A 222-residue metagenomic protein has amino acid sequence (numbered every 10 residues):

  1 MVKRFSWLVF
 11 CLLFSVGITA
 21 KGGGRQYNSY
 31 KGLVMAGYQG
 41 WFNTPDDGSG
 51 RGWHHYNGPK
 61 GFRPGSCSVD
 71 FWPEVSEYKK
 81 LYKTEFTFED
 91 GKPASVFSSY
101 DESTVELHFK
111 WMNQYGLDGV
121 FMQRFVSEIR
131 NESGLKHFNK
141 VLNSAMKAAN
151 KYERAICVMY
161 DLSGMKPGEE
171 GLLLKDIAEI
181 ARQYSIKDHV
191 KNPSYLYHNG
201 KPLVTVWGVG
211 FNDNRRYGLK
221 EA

Functional and structural regions predicted by a protein language model:
M1-K3, A20-G22: Secreted/periplasmic carbohydrate-active enzymes, especially glycoside hydrolases
K3-F10: Sec-dependent signal peptide recognition, specifically the positively charged N-region followed immediately by
C11-T19: Hydrophobic h-region of N-terminal signal peptides that target proteins for export in Gram-negative bacteria
G23-A222: Glycan-processing catalytic domains of CAZymes
